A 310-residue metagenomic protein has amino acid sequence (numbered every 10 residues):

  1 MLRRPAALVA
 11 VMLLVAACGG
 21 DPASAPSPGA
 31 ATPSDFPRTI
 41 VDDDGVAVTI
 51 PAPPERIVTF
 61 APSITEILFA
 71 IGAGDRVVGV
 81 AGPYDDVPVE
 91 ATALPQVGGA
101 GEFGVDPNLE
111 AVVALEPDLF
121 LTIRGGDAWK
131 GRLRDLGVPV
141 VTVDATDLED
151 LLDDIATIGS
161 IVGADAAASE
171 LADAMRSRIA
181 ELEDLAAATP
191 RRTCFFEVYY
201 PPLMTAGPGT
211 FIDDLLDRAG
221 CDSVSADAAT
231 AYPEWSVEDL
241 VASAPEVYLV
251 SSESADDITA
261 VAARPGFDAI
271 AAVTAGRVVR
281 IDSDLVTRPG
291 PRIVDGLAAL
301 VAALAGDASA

Functional and structural regions predicted by a protein language model:
L2-V9, A16-T65, A164-F195, A302-A310: Bacterial Sec-exported substrate-binding components of ABC uptake systems
P37, R56-L115, L119-G125, W129 (+1 more regions): A short, structured surface patch at a secondary-structure boundary
D43-G45, V97-E110, T146, A228-V237: Short helix-initiation/N-cap motifs at beta->coil->alpha
A47, L119, A128-M204, D222-D227 (+1 more regions): Extracytoplasmic substrate-binding proteins
A61, A81, R124-G125, V198 (+4 more regions): Short secondary-structure boundary segments
P83-D86, G101, T205-P233: Alpha-helical, coiled-coil/dimerization segments enriched in small aliphatic residues
D106-P117, D135-L136, E234-A244: Short helices/loops that flank or line small-molecule/ion binding pockets
D127-D135, A242, V247-R264: A ligand-binding cleft/hinge motif common to bilobed small-molecule-binding domains
